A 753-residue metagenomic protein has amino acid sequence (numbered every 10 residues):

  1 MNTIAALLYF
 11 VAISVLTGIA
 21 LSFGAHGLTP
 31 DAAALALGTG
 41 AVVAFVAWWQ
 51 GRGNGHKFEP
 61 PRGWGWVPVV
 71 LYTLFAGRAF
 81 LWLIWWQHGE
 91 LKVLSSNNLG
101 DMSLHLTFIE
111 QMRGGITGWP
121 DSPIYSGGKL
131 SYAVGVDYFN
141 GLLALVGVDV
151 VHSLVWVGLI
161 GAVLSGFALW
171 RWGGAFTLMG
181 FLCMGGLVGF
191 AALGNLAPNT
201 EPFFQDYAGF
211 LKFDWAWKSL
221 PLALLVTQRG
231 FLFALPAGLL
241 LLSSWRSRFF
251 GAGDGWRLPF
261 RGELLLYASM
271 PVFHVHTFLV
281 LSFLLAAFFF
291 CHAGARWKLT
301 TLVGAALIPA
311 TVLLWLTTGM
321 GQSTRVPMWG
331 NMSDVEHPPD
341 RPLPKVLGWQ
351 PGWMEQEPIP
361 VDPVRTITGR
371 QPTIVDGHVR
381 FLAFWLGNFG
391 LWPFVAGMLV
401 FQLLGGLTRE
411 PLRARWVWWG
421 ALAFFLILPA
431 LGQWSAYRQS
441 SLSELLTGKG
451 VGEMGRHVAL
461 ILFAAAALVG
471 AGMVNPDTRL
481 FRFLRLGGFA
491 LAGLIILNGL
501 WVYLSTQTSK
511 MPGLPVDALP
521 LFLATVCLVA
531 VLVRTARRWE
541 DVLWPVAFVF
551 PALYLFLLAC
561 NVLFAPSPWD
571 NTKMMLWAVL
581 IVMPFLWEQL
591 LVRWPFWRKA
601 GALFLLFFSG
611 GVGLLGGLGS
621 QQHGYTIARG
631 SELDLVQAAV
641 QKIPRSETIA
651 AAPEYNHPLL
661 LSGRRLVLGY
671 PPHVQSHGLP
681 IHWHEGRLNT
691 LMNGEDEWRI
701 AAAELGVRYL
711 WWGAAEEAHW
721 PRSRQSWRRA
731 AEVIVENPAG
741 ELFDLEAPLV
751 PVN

Functional and structural regions predicted by a protein language model:
M1-R62, L399, W416-V417, A423 (+2 more regions): Membrane-embedded, hydrophobic transmembrane alpha-helices
Y72-A237, V275: Active-site lumenal/periplasmic loops and adjacent helix-entry segments of GT-C-fold, multi-pass membrane
F75-F80, G186, F273, T277 (+7 more regions): Transmembrane alpha-helical segments
L159-V163, F231, L279-L284, S443-A467 (+2 more regions): Hydrophobic/aromatic-rich transmembrane helices and adjacent perimembrane loops
M179, R296-T311, R409-I427, R479-I496 (+2 more regions): Signature aromatic-anchored transmembrane alpha helix within multi-pass, membrane-resident enzymes that catalyze glycan
L222-A223, P259-H274, A286: Membrane-interface alpha helices of multi-pass inner-membrane proteins
R248-L258, V280-L307, R409-L412, A471-R482: Perimembrane helix-loop-helix junctions
E588, W594-N753: Extracytoplasmic
